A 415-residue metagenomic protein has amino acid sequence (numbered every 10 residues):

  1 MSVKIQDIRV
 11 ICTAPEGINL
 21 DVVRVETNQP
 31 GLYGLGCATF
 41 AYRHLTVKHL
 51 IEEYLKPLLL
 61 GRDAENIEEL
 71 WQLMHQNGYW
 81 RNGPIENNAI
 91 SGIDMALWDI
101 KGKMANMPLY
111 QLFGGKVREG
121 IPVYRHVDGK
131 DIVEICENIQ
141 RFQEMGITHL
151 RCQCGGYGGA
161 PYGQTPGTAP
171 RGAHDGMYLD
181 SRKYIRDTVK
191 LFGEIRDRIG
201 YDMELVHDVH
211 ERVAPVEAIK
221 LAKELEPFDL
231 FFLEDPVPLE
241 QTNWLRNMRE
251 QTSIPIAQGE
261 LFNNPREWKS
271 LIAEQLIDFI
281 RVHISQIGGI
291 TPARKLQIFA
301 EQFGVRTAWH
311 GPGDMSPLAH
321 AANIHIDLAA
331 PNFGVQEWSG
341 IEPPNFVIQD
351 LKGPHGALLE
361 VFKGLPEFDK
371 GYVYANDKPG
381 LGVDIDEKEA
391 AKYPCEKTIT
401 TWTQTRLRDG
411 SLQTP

Functional and structural regions predicted by a protein language model:
M1-E16, V22, K103, M107-G120 (+2 more regions): N-terminal amphipathic alpha-helix/helix-capping segment at the start of soluble metabolic enzymes
M1-G34, T39-F40, P344-F346, L359 (+2 more regions): Structured beta-strand/loop patches that form or line metal/cofactor-binding pockets in enzymes
I5, G31, L55, I93 (+8 more regions): Conserved, mostly hydrophobic/aromatic
I8, L20, P30, L35 (+7 more regions): Ligand-binding pocket scaffold of soluble enzyme catalytic domains
V25, H49, E53, E69 (+4 more regions): Shared catalytic-loop signature of beta/alpha-barrel
N28, L32-A105, T414: Metal- or metallocofactor-binding catalytic centers and their adjacent structured scaffolds across diverse enzyme
G120-N247: Metal-dependent enolase-superfamily TIM-barrel catalytic cores that perform enediolate-based chemistry
P379-P415: Extended hydrophobic packing segments that form well-structured cores
